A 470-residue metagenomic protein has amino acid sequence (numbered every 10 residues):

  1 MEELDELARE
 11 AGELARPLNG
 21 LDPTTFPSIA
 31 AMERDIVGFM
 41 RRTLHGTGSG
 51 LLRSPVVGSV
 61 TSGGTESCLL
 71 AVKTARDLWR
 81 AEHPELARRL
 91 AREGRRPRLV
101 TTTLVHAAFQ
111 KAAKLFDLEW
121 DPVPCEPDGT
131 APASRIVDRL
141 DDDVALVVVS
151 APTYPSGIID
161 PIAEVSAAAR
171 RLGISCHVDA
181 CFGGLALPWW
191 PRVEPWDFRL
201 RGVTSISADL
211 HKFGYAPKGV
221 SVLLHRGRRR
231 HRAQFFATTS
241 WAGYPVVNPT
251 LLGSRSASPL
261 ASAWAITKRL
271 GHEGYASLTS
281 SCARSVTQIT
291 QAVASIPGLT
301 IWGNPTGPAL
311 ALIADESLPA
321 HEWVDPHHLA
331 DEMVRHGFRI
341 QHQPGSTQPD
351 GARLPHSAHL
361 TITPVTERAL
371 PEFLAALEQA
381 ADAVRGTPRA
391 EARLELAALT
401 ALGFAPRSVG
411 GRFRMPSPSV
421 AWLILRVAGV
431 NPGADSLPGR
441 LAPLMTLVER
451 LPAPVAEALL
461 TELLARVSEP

Functional and structural regions predicted by a protein language model:
M1-R34, G38, R42-L44, S49-G50 (+3 more regions): Non-catalytic terminal extensions of PLP-dependent enzymes
T25, I29-E33, G64-C68, T102 (+12 more regions): Generic structural signal for well-ordered, non-membrane alpha-helical segments in soluble metabolic enzymes
E33-R41, L69-R76, Q110, A163-S166 (+6 more regions): Predominant activation on well-ordered alpha-helical scaffold segments within soluble catalytic domains
R42-L52, A81-L86, V293-W302: Surface-exposed helix-capping loop/turn segments at secondary-structure junctions
R53-P55, G94, G303-A309, R353-P355: Short Gly/Ser/Thr- and Asp/Glu-enriched loop/turn motifs at secondary-structure junctions
S59-P249: Conserved PLP-enzyme active-site core in the AAT-like
D179, I206, C282, M333 (+1 more regions): Hydrophobic, well-ordered secondary-structure elements that form the walls of internal hydrophobic environments
R192, W196-E322: Active-site C-terminal subdomain of aminotransferase-like
